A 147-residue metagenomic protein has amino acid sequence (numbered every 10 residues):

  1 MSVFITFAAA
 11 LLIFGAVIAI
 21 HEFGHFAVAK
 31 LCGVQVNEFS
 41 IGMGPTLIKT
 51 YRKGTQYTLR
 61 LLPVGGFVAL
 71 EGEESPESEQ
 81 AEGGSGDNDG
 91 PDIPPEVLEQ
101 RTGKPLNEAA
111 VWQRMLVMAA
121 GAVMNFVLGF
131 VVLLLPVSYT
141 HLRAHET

Functional and structural regions predicted by a protein language model:
M1-T6, G103, N107-V127: Membrane-entry signal-anchor segments at the cytosolic-membrane interface, especially the N-terminal signal anchor
V3-V97: Small-residue-rich helix-interface/hinge motifs
I20, A120, A144: Single, functionally critical "micro-switch" positions that shape active/binding sites and transmembrane helices
A27, L31, L134-Y139: Structural signature of transmembrane alpha-helix termini at the membrane-water interface
F126-P136: Short, strongly hydrophobic transmembrane alpha-helices
T140-T147: Conserved small/polar residues in nucleotide/adenosyl-binding loops
